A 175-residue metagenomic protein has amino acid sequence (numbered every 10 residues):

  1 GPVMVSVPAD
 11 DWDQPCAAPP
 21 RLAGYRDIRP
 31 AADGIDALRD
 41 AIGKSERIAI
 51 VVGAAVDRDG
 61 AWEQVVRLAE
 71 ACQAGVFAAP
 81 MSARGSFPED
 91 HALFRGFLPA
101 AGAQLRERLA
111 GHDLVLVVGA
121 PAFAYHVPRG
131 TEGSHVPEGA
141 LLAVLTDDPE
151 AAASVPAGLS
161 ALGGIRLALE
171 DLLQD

Functional and structural regions predicted by a protein language model:
G1-K44, D171, D175: Conformationally flexible catalytic loops at phosphate/diphosphate-handling active centers
V3-V5, I48-I50, A74, V115: Generic beta-sheet signal
S6, A18-P20, D40, E138-D175: Phosphate/pyrophosphate-binding active-site segments
V7-D13, A54-V56, S82-A83, P149: Glycine-rich beta-alpha junction loops
D13-P15, R58, A124-H126, A152-A153 (+1 more regions): Glycine/Thr-rich phosphate-binding loops of Rossmann-like dinucleotide-binding domains
A23-R29, E89-A100, A153-L167: Short beta-strand elements at the ligand-binding edges of bilobed clamshell
G34-I48, L68, R108-D113: Glycine-rich phosphate/diphosphate-binding loops that line cofactor/substrate pockets in enzymes
A54-A143: Glycine-rich, anion-gripping cofactor-binding loops and their flanking helix/strand elements in enzyme active sites
